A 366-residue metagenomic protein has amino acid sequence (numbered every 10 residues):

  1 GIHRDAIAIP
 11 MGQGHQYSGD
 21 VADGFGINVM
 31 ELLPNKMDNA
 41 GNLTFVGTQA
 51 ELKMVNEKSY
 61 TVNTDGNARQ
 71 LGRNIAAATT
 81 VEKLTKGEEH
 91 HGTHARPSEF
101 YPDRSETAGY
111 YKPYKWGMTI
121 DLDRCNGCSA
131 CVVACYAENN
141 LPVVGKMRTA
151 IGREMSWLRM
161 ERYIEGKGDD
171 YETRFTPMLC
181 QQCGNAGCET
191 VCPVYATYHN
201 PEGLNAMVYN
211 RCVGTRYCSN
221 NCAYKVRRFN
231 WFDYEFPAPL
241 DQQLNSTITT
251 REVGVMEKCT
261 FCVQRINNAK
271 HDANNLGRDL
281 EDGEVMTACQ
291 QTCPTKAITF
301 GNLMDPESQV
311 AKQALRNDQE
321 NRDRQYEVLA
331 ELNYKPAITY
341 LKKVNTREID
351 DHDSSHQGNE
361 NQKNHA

Functional and structural regions predicted by a protein language model:
G1-D38, T44, G214-K225, C289-T299 (+3 more regions): C-terminal, active-site-flanking charged/polar segments
G1-G117, D123, A134-A137, L141 (+1 more regions): Long, contiguous, secondary-structure-rich segments that constitute the structural scaffold of globular domains
I2, Q13-Q16, A137, L141 (+7 more regions): Short, well-ordered loop/turn and helix-capping segments at boundaries between secondary-structure elements and domains
F100-G127, R159-G187, P193-Y217, R228-A288: Ferredoxin-like iron-sulfur electron-transfer modules
C128-K167, V213-R227: Carboxylate/His-rich catalytic cores and anion/metal-binding grooves
A134-G145, W231, A297-Q309: Iron-sulfur (Fe-S) cluster-binding segments and ferredoxin-like electron-carrier domains, especially [2Fe-2S]
E257-A366: Long, compositionally biased charged/polar accessory segments in the mid-to-C-terminal portions of proteins
